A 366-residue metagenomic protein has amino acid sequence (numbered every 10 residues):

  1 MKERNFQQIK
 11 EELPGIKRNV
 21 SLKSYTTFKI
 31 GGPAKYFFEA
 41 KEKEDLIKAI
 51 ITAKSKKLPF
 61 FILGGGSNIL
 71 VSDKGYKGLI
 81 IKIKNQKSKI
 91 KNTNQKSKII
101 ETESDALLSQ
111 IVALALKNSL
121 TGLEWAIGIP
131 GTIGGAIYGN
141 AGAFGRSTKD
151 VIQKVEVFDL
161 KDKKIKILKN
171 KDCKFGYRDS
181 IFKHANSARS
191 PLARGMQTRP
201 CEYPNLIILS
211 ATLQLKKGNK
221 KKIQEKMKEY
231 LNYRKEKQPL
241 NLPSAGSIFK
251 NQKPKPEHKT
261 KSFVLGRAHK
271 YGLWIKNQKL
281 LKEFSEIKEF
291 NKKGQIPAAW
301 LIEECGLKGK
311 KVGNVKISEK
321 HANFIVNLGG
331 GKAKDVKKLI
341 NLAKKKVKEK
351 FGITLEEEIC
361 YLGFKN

Functional and structural regions predicted by a protein language model:
K2-F144: Anion-binding (especially nucleotide phosphate/pyrophosphate-binding) glycine-rich loop and adjoining beta-alpha core
R18, S24, I69, I165-N186 (+3 more regions): Phosphate/pyrophosphate- and phosphate-bearing ligand-binding catalytic cores of soluble enzymes
T52, L339-L342, K346: Structural preference for long, well-ordered alpha-helical segments within the folded cores of structured domains
N85-S97, S187-E202: N-terminal low-complexity segments that are often proline-rich with Ser/Thr-Pro
L116, I127, G135-G139, A143-T148 (+4 more regions): Core subunits and conserved enzymes of cellular information-processing and envelope-translocation systems across
K149-K154: A short, compositionally biased
